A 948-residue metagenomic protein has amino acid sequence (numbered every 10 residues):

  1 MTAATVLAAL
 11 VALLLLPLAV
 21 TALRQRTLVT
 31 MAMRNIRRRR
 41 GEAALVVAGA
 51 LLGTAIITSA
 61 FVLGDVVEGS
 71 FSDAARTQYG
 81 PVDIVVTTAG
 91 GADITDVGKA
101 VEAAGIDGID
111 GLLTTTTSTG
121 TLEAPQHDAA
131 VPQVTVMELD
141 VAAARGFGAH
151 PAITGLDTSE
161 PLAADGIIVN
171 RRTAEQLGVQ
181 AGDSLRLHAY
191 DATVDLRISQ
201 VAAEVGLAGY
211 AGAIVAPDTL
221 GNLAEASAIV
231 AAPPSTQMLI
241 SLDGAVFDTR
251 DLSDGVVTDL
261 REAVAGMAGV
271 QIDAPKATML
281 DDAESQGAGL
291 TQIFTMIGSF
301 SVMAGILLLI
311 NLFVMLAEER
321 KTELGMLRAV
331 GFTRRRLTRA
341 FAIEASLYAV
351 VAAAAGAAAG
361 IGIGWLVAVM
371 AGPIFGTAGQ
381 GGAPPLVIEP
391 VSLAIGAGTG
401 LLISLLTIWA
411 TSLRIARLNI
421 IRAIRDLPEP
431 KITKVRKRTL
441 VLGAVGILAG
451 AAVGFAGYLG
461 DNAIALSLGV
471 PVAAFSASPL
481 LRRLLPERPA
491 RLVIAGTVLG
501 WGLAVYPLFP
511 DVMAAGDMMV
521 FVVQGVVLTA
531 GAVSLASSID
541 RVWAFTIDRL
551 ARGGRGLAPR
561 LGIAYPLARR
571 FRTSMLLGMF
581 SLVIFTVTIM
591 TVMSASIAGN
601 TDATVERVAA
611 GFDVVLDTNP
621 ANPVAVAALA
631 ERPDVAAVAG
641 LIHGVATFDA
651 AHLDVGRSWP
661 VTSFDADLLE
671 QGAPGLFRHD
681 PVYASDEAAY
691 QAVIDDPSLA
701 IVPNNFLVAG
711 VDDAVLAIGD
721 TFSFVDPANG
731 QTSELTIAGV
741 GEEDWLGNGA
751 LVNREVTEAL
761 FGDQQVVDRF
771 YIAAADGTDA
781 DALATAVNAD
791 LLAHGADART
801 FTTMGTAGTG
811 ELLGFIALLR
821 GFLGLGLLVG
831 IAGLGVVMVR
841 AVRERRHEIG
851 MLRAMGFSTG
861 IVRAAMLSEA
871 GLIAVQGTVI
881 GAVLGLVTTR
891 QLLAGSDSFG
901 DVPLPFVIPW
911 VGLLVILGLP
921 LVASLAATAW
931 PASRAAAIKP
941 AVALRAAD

Functional and structural regions predicted by a protein language model:
M1-A50, I56-S59, A228-A232, F247-G266 (+6 more regions): Alpha-helical transmembrane segments, especially those used as permease/efflux helices and single-pass anchors
M1-L13, Q25, R38-R40, A44-L45 (+7 more regions): Membrane transport/envelope proteins' first extracytoplasmic loop
M1-L7, V67, A357-V391, A451-S467 (+4 more regions): Short helix-loop junctions at transmembrane helix boundaries
R40-D65, G287-E323, S346-G360, T399-T407 (+8 more regions): Hydrophobic alpha-helical transmembrane segments of multi-pass inner-membrane transport and secretion
L63-K99, A514-V522, V526, G531 (+2 more regions): Juxtamembrane segments of multi-pass membrane proteins
H127-L177, A603, E631-D720, E734-V740: Short beta-strand boundary microenvironments
L418-T433, A936-D948: Short cytosolic juxtamembrane segments of multi-pass membrane proteins
